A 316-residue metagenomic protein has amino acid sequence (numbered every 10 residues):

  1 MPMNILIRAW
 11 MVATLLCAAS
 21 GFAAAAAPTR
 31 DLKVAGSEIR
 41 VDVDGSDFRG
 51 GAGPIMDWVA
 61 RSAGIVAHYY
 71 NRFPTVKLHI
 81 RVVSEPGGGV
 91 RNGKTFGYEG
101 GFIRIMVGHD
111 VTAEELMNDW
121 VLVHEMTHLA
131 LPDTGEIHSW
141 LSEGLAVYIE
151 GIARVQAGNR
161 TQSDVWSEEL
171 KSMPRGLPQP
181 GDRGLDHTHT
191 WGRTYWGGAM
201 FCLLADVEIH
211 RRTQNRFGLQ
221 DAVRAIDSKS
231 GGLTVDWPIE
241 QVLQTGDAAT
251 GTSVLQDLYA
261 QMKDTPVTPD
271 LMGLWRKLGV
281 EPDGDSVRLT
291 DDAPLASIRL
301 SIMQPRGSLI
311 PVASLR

Functional and structural regions predicted by a protein language model:
M1-L6: N-terminal secretory signal peptides that target proteins for export/translocation
A9-S20: Bacterial N-terminal signal peptides
A23-A26: Boundary at the C-terminal end of the N-terminal hydrophobic targeting segment
P28-T134, H138: Juxtacatalytic substrate-recognition/specificity segment
R40, G232-R316: Beta/coil-rich, acidic/histidine-enriched accessory regions frequently appended to metallopeptidases
R49-R61, T112-M117, E136, W140 (+5 more regions): Soluble non-cytosolic domains of exported or imported proteins
A63-Y70, E125-M126, A130, T134 (+7 more regions): Sec/Tat-exported extracytoplasmic proteins
E136-D206, R211-T213, L219, V223 (+1 more regions): Acidic/His/Gly-enriched intrinsically disordered linker/tail segments that often contain short helix/coil "MoRF-like"
